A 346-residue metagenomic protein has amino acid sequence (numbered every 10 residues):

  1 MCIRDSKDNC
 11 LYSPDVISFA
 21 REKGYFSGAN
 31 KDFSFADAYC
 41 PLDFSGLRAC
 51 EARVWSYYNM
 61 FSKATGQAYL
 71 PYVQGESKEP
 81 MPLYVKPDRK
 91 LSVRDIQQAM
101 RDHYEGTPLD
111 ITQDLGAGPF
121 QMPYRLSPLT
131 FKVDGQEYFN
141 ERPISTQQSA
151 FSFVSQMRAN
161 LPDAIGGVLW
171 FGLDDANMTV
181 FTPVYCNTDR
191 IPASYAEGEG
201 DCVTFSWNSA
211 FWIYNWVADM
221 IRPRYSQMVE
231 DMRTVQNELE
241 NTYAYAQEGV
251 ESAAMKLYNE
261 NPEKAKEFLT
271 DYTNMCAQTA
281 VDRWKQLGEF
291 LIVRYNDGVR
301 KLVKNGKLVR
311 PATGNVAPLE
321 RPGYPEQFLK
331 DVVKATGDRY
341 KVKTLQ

Functional and structural regions predicted by a protein language model:
M1-S6: Conserved small/polar residues in nucleotide/adenosyl-binding loops
N9-E238: Structured mid-domain segments that build the active-site/substrate or prosthetic-cofactor binding neighborhood
L173-T179, V184-Q346: Charged low-complexity "KEKE/polyampholyte" interaction tracts
